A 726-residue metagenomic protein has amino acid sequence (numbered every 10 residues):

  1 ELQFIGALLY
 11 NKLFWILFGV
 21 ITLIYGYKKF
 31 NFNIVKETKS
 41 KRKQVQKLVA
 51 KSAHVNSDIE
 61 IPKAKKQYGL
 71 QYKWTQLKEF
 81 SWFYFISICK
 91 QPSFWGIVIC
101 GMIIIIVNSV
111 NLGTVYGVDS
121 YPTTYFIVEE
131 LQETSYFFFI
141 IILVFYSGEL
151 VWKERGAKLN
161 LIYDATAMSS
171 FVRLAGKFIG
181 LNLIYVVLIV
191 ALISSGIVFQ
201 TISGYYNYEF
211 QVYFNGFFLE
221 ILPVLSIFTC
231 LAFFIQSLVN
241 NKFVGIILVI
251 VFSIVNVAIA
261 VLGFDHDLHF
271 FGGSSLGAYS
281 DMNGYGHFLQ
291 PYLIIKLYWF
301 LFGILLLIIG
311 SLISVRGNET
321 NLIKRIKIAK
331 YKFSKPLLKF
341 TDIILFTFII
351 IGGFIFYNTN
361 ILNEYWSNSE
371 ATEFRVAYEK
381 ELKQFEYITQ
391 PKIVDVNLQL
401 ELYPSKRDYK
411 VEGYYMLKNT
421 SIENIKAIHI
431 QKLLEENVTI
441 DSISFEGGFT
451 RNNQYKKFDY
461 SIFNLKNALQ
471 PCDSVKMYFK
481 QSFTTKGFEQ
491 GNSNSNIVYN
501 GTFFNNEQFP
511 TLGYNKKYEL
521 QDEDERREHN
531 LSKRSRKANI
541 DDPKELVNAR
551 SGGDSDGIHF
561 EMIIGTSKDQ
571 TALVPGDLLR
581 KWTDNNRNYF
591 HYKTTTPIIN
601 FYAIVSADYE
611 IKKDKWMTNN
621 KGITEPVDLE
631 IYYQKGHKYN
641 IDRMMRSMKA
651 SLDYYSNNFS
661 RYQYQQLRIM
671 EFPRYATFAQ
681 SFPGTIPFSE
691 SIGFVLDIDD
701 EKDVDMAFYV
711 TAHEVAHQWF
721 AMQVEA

Functional and structural regions predicted by a protein language model:
E1-K29, K36-E37, K242-I328, T359-E364: Terminal transmembrane helical anchor/hairpin motif
I16, L23-S147, V151-R155, I309-V376 (+2 more regions): Hydrophobic alpha-helical transmembrane segments
Y72, Q76, F80-F83, P92-L112 (+2 more regions): Hydrophobic helix-coil surface modules that form long, contiguous segments used for peptide/substrate interaction
S109-G113, Y121-F138, A175-N240, Y279-D281 (+1 more regions): Secretory targeting signals
G148-I184: Helix-loop-helix units of permease transmembrane domains in multi-pass membrane transporters, especially ABC
P336-D408, E525-K537, V547-D554: N-terminal, polar/Ser/Thr-rich
W366-S369, Q481-D556, D614-W616: Glycine/proline-rich low-complexity spacer/linker segments in large multi-domain proteins
N424, E435-N500, N548-A549: A surface-exposed beta-strand-loop module
